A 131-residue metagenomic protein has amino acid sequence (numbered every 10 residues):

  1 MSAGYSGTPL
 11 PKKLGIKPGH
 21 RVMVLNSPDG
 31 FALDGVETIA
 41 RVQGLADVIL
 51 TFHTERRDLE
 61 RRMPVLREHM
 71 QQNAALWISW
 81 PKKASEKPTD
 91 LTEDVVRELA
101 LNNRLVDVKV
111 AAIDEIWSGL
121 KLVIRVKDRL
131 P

Functional and structural regions predicted by a protein language model:
M1-G35: N-terminal, charge-rich interaction modules
G19-H20, L25-P28, R41-Q43, F52 (+1 more regions): Catalytic cores of nucleic-acid ligases and guanylyltransferases
V36-A46: Short acidic low-complexity segments
I49-L59: Short, glycine-rich nucleotide/cofactor-binding loops
E60-D94: Mid-chain, well-packed structural core segment of small domains
D90-K109: Conserved Class I S-adenosyl-L-methionine
R104-P131: Class I S-adenosyl-L-methionine
